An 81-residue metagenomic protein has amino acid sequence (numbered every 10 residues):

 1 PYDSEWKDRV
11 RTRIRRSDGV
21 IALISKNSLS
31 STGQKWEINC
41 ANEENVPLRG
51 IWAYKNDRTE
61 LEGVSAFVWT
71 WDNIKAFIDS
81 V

Functional and structural regions predicted by a protein language model:
P1-V10: Conserved BB-loop
I14-R15: A short, aliphatic-rich alpha-helical micro-motif
D18: Conserved acidic residues
I24, W52: Short beta-strand/turn micro-motifs composed of small residues that flank or help shape donor/cofactor-binding pockets
K26-E44: Conserved TIR/SEFIR loop-to-helix hotspot centered on a Trp-containing motif with a nearby acidic residue
E43-I51: A short helix->loop->beta-strand "cap" motif at the edges of active sites that frequently abuts
Y54-V81: C-terminal interaction surface of TIR/SEFIR-family domains
